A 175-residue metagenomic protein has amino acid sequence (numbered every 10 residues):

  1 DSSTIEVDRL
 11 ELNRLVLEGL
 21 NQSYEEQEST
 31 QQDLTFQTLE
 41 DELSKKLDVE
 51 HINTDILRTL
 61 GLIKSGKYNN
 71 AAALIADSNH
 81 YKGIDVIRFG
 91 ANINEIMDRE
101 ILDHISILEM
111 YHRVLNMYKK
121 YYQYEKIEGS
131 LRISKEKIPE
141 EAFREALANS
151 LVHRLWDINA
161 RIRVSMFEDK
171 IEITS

Functional and structural regions predicted by a protein language model:
D1-S175: Conserved N-terminal catalytic/coupling substructures associated with nucleotide/phosphate chemistry
